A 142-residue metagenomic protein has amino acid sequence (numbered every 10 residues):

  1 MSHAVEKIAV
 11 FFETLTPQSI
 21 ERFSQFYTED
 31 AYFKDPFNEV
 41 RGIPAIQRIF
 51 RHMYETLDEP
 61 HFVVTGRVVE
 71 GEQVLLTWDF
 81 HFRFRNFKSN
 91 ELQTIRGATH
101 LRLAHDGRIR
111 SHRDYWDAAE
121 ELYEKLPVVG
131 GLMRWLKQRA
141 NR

Functional and structural regions predicted by a protein language model:
M1-V10, D35-P36, Y54-D58, R110: Short, mixed-charge, low-aromatic patches
S2-F26: Short acidic-aromatic low-complexity motifs
H3, K7, A45, Q93: Soluble or luminal CAZymes and related metallo-dependent hydrolases
K7-T14, P36, V64, G97: Short, charged low-complexity linear motifs
V10-F11, F23, F50, Q93-T99: A generic structural signal for ordered secondary structure
E21-R22, T28-Q73: A solvent-exposed, acidic/Ser-Thr-rich amphipathic alpha-helical stretch
E55-H61, T65-R142: A beta-strand edge to alpha-helix "cap/lid" segment located at domain peripheries
